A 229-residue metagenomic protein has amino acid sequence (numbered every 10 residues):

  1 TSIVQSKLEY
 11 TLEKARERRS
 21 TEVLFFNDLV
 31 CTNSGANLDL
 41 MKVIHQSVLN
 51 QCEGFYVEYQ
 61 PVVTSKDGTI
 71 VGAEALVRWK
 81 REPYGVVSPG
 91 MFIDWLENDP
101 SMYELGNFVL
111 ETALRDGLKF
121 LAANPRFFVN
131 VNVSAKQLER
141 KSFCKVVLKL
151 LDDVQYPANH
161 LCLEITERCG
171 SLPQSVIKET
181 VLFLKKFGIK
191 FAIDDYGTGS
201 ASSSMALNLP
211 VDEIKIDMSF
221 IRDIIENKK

Functional and structural regions predicted by a protein language model:
T1, K215, I225-K229: Short, intrinsically disordered, charge-balanced linker/junction segments flanking boundaries in proteins
T1, V30, S65, T69-E74 (+1 more regions): Catalytic core of bacterial c-di-GMP phosphodiesterases, primarily the EAL and HD-GYP domains, capturing alpha-helical
T1-R18, L24-V43, M91, W95 (+4 more regions): Cyclic nucleotide signaling catalytic output domains
V4, N37-L40, G106, F143 (+4 more regions): The cytosolic transmitter module of two-component sensor histidine kinases
T21, F128, K190: Residue-level detector of anion-binding/catalytic polar loops
L29-W95, N132, I193: Active-site core of bacterial EAL-family cyclic-dinucleotide phosphodiesterase domains
L150-I224: The catalytic core of metal-dependent phosphodiesterases that act on cyclic dinucleotides
